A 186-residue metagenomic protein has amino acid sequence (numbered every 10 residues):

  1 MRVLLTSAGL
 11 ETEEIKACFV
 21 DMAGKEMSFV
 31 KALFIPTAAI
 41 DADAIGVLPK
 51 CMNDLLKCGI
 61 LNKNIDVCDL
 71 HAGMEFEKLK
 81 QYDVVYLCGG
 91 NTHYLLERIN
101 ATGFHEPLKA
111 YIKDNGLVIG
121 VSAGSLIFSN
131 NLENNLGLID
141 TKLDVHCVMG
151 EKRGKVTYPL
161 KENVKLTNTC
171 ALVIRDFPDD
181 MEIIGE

Functional and structural regions predicted by a protein language model:
M1-V84: N-terminal beta1-alpha1 cap of cysteine-dependent amidohydrolase-like domains
T37-A38, L70, G90-N91, A123-G124: Histidine- and/or cysteine-centered catalytic micro-motif in compact active-site loops
Y86-C88, Y94-I119, G124-E186: Active-site-adjacent pocket-lining segments in enzyme domains
